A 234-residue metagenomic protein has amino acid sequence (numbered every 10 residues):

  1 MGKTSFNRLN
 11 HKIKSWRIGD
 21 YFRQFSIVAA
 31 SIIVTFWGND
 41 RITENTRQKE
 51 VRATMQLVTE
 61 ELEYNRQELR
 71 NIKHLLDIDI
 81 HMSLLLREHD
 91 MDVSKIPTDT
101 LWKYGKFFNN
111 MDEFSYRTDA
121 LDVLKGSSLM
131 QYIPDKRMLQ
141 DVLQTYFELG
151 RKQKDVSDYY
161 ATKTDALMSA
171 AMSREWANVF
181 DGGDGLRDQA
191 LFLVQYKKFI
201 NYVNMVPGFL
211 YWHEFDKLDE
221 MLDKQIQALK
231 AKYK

Functional and structural regions predicted by a protein language model:
M1-S15, G19, D40-K234: Long, hydrophobic alpha-helical segments that serve as membrane-spanning/inserting helices
Q24-W37: Hydrophobic membrane-insertion alpha-helices, especially the h-region of bacterial N-terminal signal peptides
